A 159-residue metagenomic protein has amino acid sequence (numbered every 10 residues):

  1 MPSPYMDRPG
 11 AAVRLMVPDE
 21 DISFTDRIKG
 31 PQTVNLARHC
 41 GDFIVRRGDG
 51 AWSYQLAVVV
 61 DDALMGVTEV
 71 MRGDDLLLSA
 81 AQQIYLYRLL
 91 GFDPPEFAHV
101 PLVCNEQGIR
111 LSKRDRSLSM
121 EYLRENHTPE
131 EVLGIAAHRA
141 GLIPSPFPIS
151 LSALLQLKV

Functional and structural regions predicted by a protein language model:
M1-S112, S119-L123, P144: Active-site cores that bind ATP or allylic diphosphates and position pyrophosphate for catalysis
Q107-V159: Conserved catalytic-core subdomain
